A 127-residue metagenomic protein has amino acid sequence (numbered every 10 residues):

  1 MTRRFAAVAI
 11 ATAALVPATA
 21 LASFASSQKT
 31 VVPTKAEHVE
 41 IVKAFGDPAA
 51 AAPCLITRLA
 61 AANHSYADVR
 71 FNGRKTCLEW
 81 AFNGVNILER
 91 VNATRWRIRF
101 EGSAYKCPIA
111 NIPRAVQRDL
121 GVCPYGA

Functional and structural regions predicted by a protein language model:
M1-A25: Secretory targeting and sorting signals
S27-I56: Short, non-transmembrane alpha-helical segments in secretory-pathway proteins
P53-L55, E79-N86: Short, surface-exposed coil-to-beta transition loops
A60-N63, C77-F82, R90: Extracellular/periplasmic catalytic domains that process cell-envelope and extracellular macromolecules
S65-G73: A short hydrophobic beta-strand element
R74-C77, A104-K106: Solvent-exposed loop/turn segments at secondary-structure junctions within structured extracellular/periplasmic domains
N86-C107: Short beta-strand edge/turn micro-motifs at domain boundaries
F100-A127: Short aromatic loop motif centered on NTY/YTY
